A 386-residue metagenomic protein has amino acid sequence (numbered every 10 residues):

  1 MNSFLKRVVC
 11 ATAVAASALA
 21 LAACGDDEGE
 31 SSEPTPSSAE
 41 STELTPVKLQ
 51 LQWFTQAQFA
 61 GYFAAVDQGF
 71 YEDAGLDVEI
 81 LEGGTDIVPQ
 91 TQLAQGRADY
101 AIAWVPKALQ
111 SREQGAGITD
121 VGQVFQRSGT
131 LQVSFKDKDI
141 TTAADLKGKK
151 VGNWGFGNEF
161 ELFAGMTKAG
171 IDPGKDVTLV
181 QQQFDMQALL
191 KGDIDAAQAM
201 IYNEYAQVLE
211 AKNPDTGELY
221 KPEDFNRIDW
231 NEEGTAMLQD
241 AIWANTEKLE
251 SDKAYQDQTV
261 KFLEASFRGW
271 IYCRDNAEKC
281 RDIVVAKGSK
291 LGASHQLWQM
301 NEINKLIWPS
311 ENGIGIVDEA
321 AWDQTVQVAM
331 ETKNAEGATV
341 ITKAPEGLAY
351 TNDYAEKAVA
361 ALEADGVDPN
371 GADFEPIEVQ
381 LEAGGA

Functional and structural regions predicted by a protein language model:
M1-A11: Bacterial N-terminal signal peptides that target proteins for export
C10-A18: Hydrophobic helical h-region of N-terminal Sec-dependent signal peptides in bacterial secretory/periplasmic proteins
L19-A23: C-terminal motif of bacterial Sec signal peptides marking the signal peptidase cleavage site
G25-E28: Bacterial signal peptide processing site
E33-Q182, M186-K191, D195-I201, P222 (+1 more regions): Short, glycine-/small- and polar/acidic-enriched structural segments that line small-molecule recognition paths
P106, K138, F184-Q187, I194-K290: Pocket-lining segment of extracytoplasmic ligand-binding domains
D252-A338: Secondary-structure end/capping motifs
D323-A386: Conserved C-terminal helix/tail region of periplasmic/extracytoplasmic solute-binding proteins
